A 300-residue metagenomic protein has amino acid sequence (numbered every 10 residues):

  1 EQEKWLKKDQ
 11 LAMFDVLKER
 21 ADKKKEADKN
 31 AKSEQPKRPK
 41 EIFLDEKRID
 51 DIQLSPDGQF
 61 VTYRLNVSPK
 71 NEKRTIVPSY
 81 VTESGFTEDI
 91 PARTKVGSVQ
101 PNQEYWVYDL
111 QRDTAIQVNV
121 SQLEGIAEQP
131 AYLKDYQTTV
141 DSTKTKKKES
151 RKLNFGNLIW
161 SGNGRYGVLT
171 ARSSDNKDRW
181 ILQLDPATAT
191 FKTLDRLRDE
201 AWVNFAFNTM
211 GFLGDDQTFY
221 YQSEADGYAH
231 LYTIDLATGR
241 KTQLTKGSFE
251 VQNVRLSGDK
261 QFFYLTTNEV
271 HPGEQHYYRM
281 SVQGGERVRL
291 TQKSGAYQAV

Functional and structural regions predicted by a protein language model:
E1-V300: Beta-propeller folds
